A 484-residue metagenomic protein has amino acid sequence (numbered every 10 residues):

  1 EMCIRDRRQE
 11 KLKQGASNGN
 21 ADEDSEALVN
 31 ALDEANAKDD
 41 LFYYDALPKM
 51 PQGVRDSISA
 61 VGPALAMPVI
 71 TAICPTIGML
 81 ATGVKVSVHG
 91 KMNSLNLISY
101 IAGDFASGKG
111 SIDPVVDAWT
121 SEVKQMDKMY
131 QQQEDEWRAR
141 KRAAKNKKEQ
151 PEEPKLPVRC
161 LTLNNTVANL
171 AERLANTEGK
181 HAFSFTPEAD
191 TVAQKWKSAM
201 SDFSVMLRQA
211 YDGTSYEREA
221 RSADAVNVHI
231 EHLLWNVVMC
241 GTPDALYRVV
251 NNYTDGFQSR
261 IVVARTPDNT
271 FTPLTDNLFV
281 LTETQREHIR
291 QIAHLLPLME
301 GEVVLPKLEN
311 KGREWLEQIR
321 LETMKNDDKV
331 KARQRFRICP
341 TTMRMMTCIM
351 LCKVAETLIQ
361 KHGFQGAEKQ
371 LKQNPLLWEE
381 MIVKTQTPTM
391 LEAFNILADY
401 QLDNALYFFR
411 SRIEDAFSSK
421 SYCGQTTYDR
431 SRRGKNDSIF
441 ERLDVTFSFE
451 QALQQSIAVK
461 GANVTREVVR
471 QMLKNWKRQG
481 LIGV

Functional and structural regions predicted by a protein language model:
M2-I4: Short, small-residue-biased leader/transition segments that mark boundaries at the very start of proteins
R8-V484: Phosphate-handling catalytic cores of nucleic-acid transaction enzymes
